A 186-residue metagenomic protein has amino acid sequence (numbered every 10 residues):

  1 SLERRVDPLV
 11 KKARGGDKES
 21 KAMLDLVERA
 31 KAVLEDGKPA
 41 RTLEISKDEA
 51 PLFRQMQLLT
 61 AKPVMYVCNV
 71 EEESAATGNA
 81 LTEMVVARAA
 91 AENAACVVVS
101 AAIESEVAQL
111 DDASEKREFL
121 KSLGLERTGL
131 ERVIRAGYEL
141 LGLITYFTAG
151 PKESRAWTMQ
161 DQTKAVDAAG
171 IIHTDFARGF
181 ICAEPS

Functional and structural regions predicted by a protein language model:
E3-S186: C-terminal-of-GTPase-core extension/linker across diverse P-loop GTPases
